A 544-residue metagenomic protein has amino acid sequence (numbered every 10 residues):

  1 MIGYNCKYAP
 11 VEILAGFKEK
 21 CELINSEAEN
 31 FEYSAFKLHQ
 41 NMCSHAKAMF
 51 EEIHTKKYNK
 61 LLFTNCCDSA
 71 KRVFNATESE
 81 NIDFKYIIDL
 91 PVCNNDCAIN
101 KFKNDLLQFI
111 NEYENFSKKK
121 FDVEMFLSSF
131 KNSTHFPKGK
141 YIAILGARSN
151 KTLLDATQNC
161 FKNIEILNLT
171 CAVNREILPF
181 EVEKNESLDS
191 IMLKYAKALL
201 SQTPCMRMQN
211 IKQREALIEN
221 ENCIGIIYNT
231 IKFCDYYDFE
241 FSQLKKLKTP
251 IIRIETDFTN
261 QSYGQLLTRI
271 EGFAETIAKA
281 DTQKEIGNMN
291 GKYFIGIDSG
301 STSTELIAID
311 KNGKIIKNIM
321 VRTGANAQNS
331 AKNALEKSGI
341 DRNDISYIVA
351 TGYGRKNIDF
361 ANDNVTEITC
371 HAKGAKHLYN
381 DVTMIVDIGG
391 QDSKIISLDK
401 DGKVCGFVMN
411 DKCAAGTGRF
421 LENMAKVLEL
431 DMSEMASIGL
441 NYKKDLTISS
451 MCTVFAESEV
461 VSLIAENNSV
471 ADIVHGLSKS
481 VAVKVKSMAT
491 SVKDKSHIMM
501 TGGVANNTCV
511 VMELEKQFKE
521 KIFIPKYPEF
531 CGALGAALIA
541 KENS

Functional and structural regions predicted by a protein language model:
M1-F294, N312-K314, N318, G324 (+1 more regions): An N-terminal assembly and electron-transfer interface module characteristic of large anaerobic redox and radical
T249-D257, V365-I368, E515-L534: Conserved phosphate-binding/catalytic loops in two-lobed NTP-binding clefts
N288-N312, V382-G402: Gly/Thr-rich phosphate-binding beta-strand-loop-beta motif of the actin/hexokinase/Hsp70
I297-N329, N333, V404-C413: Short glycine-rich, Thr/Ser-proximal phosphate-binding strand/loop in the N-terminal lobe of ATP-dependent enzymes
N326-A327, K400-D401, C405-K444, L538: Glycine-rich phosphate-binding loop plus the immediately following alpha-helix
Y353-G354, A489, D494-Q517, P528-G532: Glycine-rich phosphate-binding loops at beta-strand->alpha-helix junctions
L421, P525-S544: Glycine-rich phosphate-binding/hydrolytic loop that grips phosphoryl groups
A456-M488, E529: Adenine-nucleotide phosphate-binding core of ATP-dependent small-molecule kinases
